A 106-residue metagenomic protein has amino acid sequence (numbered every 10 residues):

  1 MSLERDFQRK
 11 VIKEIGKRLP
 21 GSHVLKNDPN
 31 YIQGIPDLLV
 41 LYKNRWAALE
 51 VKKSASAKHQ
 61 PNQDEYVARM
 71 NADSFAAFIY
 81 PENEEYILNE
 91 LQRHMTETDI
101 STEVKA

Functional and structural regions predicted by a protein language model:
M1-A106: Catalytic phosphate/metal-binding cores of nucleic-acid and nucleotide-processing enzymes, i.e., regions that mediate
